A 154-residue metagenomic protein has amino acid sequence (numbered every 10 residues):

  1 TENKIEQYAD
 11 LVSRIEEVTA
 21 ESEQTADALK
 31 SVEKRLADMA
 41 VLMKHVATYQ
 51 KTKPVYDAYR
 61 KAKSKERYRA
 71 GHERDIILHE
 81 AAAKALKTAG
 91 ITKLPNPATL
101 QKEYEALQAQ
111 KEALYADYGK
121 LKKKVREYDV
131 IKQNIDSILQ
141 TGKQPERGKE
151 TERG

Functional and structural regions predicted by a protein language model:
T1-G154: Extended intrinsically disordered terminal tails
